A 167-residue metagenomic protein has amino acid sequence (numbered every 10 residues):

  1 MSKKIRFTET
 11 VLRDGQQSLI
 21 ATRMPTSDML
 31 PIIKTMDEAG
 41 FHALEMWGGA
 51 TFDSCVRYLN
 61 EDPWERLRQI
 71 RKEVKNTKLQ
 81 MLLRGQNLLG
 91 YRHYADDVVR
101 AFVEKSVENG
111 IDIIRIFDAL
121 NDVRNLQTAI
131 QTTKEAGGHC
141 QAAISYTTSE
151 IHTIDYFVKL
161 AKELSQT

Functional and structural regions predicted by a protein language model:
M1, R13-Q17, T22-M24: Acidic, glycine/proline-rich low-complexity segments that act as flexible tails and inter-domain linkers
M1-F7: Generic start-of-chain signal for non-secretory N-termini
F7, G15, M36, I116: Conserved, mostly hydrophobic/aromatic
Q17, M29-I32: N-terminal targeting peptides
R23-S27, M36: Short secondary-structure "cap/edge" segments that initiate or terminate local elements
P31, T35-E38, A43-C55: Terminal or standalone catalytic/regulatory effector modules within metabolic enzymes and repeat proteins
G48-Q166: Active-site beta->alpha loop and helix N-cap motifs at the rims of alpha/beta catalytic domains
